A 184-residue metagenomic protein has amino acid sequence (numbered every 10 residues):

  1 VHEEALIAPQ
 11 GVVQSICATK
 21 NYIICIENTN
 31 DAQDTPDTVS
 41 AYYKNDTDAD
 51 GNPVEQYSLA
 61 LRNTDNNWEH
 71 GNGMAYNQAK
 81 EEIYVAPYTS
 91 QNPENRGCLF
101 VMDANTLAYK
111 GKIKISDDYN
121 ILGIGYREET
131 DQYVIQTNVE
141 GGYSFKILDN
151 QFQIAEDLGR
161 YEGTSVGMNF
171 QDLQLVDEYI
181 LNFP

Functional and structural regions predicted by a protein language model:
V1-I7, N52-D65, A108-I115, I154-T164: A short beta-strand motif characteristic of beta-propeller blades
E4-T35, G73: Beta-strand-rich domains and repeat architectures in extracellular enzymes and scaffolds, especially beta-propellers
P9-C17, N66-A75, I115-E129, S165-L175: Repeated scaffold domains used in trafficking and secretory/extracellular systems, primarily beta-propellers
K20-N21, A79-E81, E129-Q132, D177-I180: Short coil/turn segments that connect the beta-strands within blades of beta-propeller domains
E27-D31, P87-S90, Q136-E140, P184: Short loop/turn segments immediately following the C-termini of beta-strands
A32-Y43, Q91-V101, E140-D149: Structural motif
K44-D48, M102-L107, L148-Q153: Short loop/turn segments that connect beta-strands within beta-propeller blades
G51-K80, P87: Blade-loop segments of beta-propeller domains
